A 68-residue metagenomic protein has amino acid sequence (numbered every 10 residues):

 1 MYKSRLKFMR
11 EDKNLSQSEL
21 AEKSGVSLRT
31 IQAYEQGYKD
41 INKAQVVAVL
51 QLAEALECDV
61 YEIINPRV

Functional and structural regions predicted by a protein language model:
M1-N14: A short, Lys/Arg-rich alpha-helix, primarily the initiator
E11, E22, E54: Alpha-helical residues within the helix-turn-helix
L15-Q36: Short alpha-helical DNA-recognition segment
E35, Q45, R67: DNA major-groove recognition helix of helix-turn-helix
Y38-Q51: Short, basic-rich loop-to-helix N-cap that marks the start of a DNA-contacting helix
L56-V68: Short C-terminal boundary/hinge segments that cap the last helix of small helical domains
